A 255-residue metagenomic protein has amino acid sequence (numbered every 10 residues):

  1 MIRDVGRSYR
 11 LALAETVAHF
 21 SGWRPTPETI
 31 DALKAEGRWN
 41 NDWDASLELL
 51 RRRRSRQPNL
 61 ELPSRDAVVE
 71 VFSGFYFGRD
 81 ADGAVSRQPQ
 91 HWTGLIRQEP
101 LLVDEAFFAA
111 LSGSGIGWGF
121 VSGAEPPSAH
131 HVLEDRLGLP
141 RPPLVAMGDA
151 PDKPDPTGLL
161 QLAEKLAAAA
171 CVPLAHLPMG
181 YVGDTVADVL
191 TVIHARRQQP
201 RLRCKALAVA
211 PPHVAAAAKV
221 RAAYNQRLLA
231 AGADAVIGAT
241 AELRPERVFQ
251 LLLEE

Functional and structural regions predicted by a protein language model:
M1-A32, D44: Active-site neighborhood of HAD-like aspartate-dependent phosphohydrolases
G6, L13, A84-D135, L144-G148: Substrate-recognition element of Asp-dependent hydrolases with the DxDx(T/V) motif
A14-F20, W43-N59, L162: Helix-loop "lid/cap" segments that line or gate small-molecule binding pockets
S21-K34, S55-S73, R79-A84, L139-P143 (+1 more regions): Short, surface-exposed acidic
G119, G123-Y181, V186-R203: Substrate-recognition "cap/lid" segment bordering the active-site pocket of phosphatases
P127-H130, V214-V220, R244: Short, charged/polar "capping" segments at the starts of alpha-helices and the immediately preceding loops
G138-G148, R221-R247: Structural recognition of alpha->loop->beta junctions
Y181-G238: Acidic, Mg2+-coordinating phosphoryl-transfer loop and its flanking beta/alpha structural elements, shared across
